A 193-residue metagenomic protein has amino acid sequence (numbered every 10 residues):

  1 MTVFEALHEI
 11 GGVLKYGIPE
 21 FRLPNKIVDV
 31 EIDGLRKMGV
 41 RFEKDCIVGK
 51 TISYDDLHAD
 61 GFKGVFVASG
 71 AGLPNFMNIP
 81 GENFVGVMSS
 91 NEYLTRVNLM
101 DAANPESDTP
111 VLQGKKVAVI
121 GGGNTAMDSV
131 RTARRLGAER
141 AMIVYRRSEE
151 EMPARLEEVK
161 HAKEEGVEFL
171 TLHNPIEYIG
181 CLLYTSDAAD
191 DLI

Functional and structural regions predicted by a protein language model:
M1-E5, E43-H58, S69-F76, E92-L156: Rossmann-like dinucleotide/flavin-binding elements
V3, L7-K37, F42, V130-E177: Rossmann-like dinucleotide-binding cores of NAD(P)H-dependent redox enzymes
I10, I47-V48, A188-A189: Hydrophobic pocket-lining residues within nucleotide cofactor-binding pockets
K63, V85, K115: Conserved acidic residues
I79-Y93: A short, gly/pro- and small-residue-rich
N83, Y178-L182: Short acidic-glycine loop/turn motifs at beta-strand connectors
Y184-I193: Single conserved hydrophobic/aromatic residue that forms the stacking wall/gate of nucleotide- or nucleobase-binding
